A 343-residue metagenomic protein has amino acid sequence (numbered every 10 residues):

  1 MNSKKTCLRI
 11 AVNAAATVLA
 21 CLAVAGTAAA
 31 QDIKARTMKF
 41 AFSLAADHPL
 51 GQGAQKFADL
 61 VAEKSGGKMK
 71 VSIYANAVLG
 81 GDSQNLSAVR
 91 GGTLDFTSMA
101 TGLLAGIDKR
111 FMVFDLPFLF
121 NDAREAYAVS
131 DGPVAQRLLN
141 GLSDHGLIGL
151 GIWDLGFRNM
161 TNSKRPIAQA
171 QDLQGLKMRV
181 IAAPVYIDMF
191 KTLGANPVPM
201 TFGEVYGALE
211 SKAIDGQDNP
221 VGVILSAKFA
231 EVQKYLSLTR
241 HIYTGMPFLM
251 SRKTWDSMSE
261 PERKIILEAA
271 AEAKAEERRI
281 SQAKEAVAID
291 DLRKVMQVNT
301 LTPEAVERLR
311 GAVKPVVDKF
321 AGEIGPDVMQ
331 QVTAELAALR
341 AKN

Functional and structural regions predicted by a protein language model:
M1-R9: N-terminal secretory signal peptides that target proteins for export/translocation
N2, N13-A16, Q31-E125, P133-V134 (+1 more regions): N-terminal secretory/targeting leader peptides
A11-L19, A23: Sec-dependent signal peptide hydrophobic core
V24-A30: Sec/Tat signal peptide C-region and signal peptidase I cleavage site
